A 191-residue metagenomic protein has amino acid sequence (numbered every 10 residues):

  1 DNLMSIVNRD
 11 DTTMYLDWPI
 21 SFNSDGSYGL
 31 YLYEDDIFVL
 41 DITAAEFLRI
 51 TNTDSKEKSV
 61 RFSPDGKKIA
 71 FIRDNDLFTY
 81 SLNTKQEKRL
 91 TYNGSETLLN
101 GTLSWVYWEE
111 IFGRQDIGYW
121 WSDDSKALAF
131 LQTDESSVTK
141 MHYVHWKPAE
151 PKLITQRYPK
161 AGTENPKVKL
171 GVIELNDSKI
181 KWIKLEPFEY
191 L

Functional and structural regions predicted by a protein language model:
D1-L191: Beta-propeller folds
